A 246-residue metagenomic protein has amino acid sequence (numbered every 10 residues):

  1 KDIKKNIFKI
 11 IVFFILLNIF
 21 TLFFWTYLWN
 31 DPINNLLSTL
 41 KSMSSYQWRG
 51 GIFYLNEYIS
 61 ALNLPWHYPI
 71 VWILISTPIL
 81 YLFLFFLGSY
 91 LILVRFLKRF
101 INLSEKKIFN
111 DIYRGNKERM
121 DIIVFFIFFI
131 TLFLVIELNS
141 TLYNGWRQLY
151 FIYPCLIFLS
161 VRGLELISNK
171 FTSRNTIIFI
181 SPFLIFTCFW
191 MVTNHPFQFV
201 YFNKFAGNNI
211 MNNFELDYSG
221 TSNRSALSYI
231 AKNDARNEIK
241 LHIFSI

Functional and structural regions predicted by a protein language model:
K1-L142, I185-S228: Transmembrane-lumen/periplasm boundary regions of multi-pass, lipid-linked membrane glycan transferases
F23, L164-S168, I230: Transmembrane-helix signature of membrane-embedded glycosylation machinery that interfaces with polyprenol carriers
V71-L84, Y143-S168: Hydrophobic/aromatic-rich transmembrane helices and adjacent perimembrane loops
I152, I157-S160, M191, L227 (+1 more regions): Structured catalytic/translocation cores of nucleotide/phosphate-coupled proteins
K170-T172: Eukaryotic intrinsically disordered, low-complexity regulatory regions enriched in Ser/Thr/Pro and acidic residues
T176-I180, V192: Internal alpha-helical transmembrane segments
L216-I246: Short periplasmic/luminal acceptor-recognition loop of GT-C membrane glycosyltransferases, typified by
